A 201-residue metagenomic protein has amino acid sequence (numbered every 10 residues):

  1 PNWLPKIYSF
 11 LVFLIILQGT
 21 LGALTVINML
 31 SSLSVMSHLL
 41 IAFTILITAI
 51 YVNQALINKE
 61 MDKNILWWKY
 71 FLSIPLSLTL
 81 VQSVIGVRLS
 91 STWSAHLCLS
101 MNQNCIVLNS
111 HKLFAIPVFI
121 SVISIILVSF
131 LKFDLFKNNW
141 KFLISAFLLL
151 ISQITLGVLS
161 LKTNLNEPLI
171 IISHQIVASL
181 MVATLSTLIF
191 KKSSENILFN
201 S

Functional and structural regions predicted by a protein language model:
P1-S201: Polytopic transmembrane helical bundles with strong interfacial aromatic enrichment
